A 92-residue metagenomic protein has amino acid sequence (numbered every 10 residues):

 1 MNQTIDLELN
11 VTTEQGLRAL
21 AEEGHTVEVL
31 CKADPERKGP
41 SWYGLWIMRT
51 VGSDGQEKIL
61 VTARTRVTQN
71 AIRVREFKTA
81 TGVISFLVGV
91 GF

Functional and structural regions predicted by a protein language model:
M1, N10, G39, G44-W46 (+1 more regions): Unusually extended, aromatic-enriched hydrophobic runs near protein termini
M1-E28: Negatively charged, low-complexity tracts enriched in Asp/Glu with abundant Ser/Thr
E8, R73-V74: Short N-terminal micro-motifs specific to bacterial/archaeal maturation and metal-cluster initiation sites
V11, E76-F77: Short aromatic/basic micro-patch
E14, K32, R49, A80: Functionally constrained cores in energy, signaling, and assembly domains
E28-K38: Short amphipathic beta-strand and strand-loop transition segments with alternating hydrophobic
R37-I72, V90-F92: Short aromatic-glycine-(Arg/Gly/Cys) micro-motifs in beta-strand/loop hairpins
K78-F92: A short, charged, amphipathic alpha-helix used as a generic interaction element across diverse proteins
